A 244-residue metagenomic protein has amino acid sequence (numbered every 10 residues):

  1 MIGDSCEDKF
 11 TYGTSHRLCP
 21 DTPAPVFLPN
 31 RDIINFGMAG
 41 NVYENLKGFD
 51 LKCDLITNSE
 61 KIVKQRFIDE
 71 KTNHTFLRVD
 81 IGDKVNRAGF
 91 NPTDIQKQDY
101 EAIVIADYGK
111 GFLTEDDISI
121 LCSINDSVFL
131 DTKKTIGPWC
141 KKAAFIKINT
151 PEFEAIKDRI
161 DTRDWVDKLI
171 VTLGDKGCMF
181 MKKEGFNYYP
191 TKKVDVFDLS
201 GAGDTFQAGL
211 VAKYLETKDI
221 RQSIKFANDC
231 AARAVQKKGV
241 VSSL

Functional and structural regions predicted by a protein language model:
I2-G3, N149: A secondary-structure boundary/capping signal
G3, K47, T57, T132 (+1 more regions): Short beta-strand/turn micro-motifs composed of small residues that flank or help shape donor/cofactor-binding pockets
D4-S5, Y108, T205: Active-site metal-binding loops of divalent metal-dependent hydrolases
E7-I105, E115-D117: Conserved N-terminal subdomain of the carbohydrate kinase-like
H16-T22, F67-G82, A102-D161, G177: Conserved beta-alpha-beta core of the PfkB/ribokinase-like small-molecule kinase fold
R31-M38, G109-L113, F145, E152 (+3 more regions): Catalytic cores of large soluble enzymes that bind and process phosphate-bearing ligands
C53, F145-T150, N187-P190: Short hydrophobic/aromatic-enriched beta-strand-loop microsegments
Q98-D99, D116-K142, A155-L244: Conserved phosphate-binding/catalytic region of the ribokinase-like
